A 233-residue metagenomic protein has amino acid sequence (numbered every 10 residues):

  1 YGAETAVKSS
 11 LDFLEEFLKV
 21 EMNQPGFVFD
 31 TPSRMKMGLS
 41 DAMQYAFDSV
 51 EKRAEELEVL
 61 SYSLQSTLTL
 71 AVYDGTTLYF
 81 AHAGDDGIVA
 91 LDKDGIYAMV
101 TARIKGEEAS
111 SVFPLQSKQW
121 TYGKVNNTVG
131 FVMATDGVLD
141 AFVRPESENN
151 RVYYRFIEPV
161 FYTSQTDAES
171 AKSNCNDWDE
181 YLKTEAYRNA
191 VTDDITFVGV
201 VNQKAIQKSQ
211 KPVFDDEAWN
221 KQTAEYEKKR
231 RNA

Functional and structural regions predicted by a protein language model:
Y1-V28: Primarily the active-site beta-strand->alpha-helix module of PP2C/PPM metal-dependent phosphatases, and frequently
G2-A6, Y97-M99, N149-V152: Glycine-rich, phosphate-binding/catalytic loops in enzymes
F13-E16, V72-T77, K93-D94: Secondary-structure boundary elements
N23-V89, T121-V125, R188-T192, F197: Catalytic core of PPM/PP2C metal-dependent serine/threonine phosphatase domains
S61-G75, Y79, A102-R144: Acidic loop->beta-strand submotif enriched in PP2C/PPM serine/threonine phosphatases
L78, I88, I96-Y97, I206: Hydrophobic residues embedded in beta-strands of well-ordered beta-sheets
D85, M99-T101: Catalytic Cys-His active-site segments of thiol-dependent hydrolases/isopeptidases
S117-A233: C-terminal catalytic subdomain
